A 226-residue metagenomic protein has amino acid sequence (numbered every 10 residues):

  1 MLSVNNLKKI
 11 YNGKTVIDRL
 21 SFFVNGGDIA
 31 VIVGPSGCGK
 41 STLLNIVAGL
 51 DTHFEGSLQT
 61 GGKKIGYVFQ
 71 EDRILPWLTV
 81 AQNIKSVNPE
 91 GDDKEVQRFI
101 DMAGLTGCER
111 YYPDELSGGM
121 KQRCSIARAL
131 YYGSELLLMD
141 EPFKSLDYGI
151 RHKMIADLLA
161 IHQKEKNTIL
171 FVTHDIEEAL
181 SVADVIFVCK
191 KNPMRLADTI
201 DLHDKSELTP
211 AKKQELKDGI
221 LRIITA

Functional and structural regions predicted by a protein language model:
V33-P35: The feature captures the beta-strand-to-loop junction immediately N-terminal to the Walker
A48: Helix-to-loop junction immediately C-terminal to a conserved catalytic motif
D93-C108, A160: Conserved ABC ATPase "signature" region
Y112-L116, M120: Conserved ABC ATPase signature
Y131-E135: A short, proline-enriched helix->beta-strand linker immediately N-terminal to the Walker B motif in ABC-type P-loop
L137-E141: Catalytic Walker B motif of ABC-type/P-loop ATPase nucleotide-binding domains
